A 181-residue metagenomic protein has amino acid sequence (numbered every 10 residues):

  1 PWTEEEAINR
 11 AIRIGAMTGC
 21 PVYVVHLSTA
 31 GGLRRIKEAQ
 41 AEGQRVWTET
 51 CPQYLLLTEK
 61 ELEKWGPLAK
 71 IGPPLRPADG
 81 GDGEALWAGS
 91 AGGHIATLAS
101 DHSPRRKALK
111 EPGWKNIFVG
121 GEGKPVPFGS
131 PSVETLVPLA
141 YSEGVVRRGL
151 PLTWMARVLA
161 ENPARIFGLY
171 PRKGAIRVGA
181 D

Functional and structural regions predicted by a protein language model:
P1-L98: Histidine/acidic residue-rich metal-binding segments in metalloenzymes
W2-R10, I14-G19, T97-L98, P104-D181: His/Asp/Glu-enriched, well-ordered alpha-helical/loop segment that forms or immediately abuts the divalent-metal
L55-L62, S103-E111: Flexible glycine/acidic-rich beta-alpha junction loops that bind and position SAM and/or redox cofactors in anaerobic
